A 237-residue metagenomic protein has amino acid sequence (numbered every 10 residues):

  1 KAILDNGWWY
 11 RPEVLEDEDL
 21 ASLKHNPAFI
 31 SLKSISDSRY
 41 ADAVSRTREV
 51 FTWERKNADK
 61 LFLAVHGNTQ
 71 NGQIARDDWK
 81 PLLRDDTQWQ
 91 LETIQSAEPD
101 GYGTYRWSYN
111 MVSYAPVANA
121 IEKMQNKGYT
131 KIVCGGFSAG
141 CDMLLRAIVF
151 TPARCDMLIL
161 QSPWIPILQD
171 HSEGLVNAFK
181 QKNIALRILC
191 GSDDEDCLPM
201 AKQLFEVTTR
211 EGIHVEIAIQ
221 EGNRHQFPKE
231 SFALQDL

Functional and structural regions predicted by a protein language model:
W9-K60: A domain-start/cap signature at the N-terminus of enzymes
K60-N126: Serine-hydrolase catalytic machinery in alpha/beta-hydrolase-like enzymes
L63-V65, Q161, Q220: Alpha/beta-hydrolase
C134-G136, Q161: Short beta-strand immediately N-terminal to the catalytic nucleophile in serine-hydrolase-like folds
G136-L144: Gly/Ala-rich beta-loop-alpha elbow adjacent to hydrolase catalytic centers
R146-F150: Active-site signature of alpha/beta-hydrolase-fold catalytic machinery across serine- and Asp/Cys-nucleophile hydrolases
A153-P166: A conserved short beta-strand
I165-L237: The feature captures the conserved acid-bearing segment of alpha/beta-hydrolase catalytic domains
